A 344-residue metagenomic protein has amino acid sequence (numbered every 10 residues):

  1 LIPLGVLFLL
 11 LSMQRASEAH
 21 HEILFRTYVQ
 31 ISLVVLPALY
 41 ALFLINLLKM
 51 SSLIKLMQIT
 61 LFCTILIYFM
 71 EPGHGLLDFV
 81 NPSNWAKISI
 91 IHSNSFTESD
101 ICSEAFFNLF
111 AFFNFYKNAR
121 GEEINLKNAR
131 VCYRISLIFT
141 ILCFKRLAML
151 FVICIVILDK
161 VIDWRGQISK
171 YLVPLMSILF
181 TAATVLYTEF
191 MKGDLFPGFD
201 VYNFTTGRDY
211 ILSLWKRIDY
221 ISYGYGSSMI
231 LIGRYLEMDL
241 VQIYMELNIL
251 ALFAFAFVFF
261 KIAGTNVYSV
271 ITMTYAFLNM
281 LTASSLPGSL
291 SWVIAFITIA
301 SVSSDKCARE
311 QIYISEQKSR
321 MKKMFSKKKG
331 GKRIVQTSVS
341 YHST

Functional and structural regions predicted by a protein language model:
L1-F196, D200, S213-Y220, Y235-F325 (+2 more regions): Hydrophobic transmembrane helix bundles of membrane-integrated enzymes that assemble and modify cell-envelope
G207-L212: Internal helical hairpin/lid segments
G330-G331: Residue-identity detector for glycine
